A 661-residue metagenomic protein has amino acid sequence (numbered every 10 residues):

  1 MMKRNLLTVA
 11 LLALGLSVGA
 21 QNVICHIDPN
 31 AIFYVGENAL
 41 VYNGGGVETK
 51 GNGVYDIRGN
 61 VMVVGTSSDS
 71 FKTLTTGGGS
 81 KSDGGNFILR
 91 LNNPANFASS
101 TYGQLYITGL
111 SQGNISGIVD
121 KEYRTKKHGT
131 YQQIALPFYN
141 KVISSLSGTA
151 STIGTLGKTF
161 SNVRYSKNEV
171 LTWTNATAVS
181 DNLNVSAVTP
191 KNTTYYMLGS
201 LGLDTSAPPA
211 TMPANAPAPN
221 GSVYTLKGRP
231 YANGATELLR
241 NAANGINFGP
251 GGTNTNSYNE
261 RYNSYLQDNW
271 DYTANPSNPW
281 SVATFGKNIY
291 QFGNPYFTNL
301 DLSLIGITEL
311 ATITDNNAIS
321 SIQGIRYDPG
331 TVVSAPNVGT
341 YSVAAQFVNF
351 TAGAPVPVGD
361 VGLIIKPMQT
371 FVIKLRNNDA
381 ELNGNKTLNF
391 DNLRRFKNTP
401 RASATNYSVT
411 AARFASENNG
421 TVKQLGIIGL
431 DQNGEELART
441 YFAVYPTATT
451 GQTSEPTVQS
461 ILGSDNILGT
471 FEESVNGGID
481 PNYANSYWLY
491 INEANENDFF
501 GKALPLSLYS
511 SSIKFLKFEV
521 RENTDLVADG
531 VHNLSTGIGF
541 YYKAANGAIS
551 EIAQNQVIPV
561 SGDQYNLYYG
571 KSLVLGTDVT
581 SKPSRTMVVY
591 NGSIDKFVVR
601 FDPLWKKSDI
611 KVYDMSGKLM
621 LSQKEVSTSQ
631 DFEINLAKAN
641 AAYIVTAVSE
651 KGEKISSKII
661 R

Functional and structural regions predicted by a protein language model:
M1-V23, E653-I655, I660-R661: Sec-dependent, cleavable N-terminal signal peptides
A10, L14-G109, R376-N377: Extracellular beta-sheet-rich ligand-binding/adhesion modules
D28-A31, G36-N38, G44-G46, N52 (+7 more regions): Tight coil/turn sites that cap or link beta-strands
N92-N140, G245-P279: Extracellular, surface-exposed repeat architectures
K127, Q133-V170: Conserved "landmark" site that anchors the functional core of diverse proteins
V185-L201: Extended, domain-scale alpha-helical bundle/helix-rich regions
G202-D631, A637-A639, S649-R661: Compositionally biased Ser/Thr/Gly- and acidic/asparagine-rich, proline-interspersed low-complexity stretches
I644-V648: Extracellular recognition modules
